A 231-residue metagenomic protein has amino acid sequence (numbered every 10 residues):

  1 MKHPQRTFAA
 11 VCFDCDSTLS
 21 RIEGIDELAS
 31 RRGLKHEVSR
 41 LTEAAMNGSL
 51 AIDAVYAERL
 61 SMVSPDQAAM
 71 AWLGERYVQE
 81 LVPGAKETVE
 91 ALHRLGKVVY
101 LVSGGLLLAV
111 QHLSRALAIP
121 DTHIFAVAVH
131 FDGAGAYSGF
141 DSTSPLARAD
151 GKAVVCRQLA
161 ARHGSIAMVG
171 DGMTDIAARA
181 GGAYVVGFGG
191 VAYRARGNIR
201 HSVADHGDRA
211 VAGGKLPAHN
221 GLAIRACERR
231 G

Functional and structural regions predicted by a protein language model:
M1-A128, G133: Alpha-helical substrate-recognition element adjacent to the catalytic core
S103-G104, H163-R200: Acidic, Mg2+-coordinating phosphoryl-transfer loop and its flanking beta/alpha structural elements, shared across
V110, Y193-R196, G231: Short, charged/polar "capping" segments at the starts of alpha-helices and the immediately preceding loops
Q111-I166: Substrate-recognition "cap/lid" segment bordering the active-site pocket of phosphatases
A126-F131, G189-R194, G207-R209: Short, acidic/turn-prone active-site loops that include or flank metal/cofactor- and phosphate-binding residues
D132-S138, R194-S202, G213-K215: Short, charged, surface-exposed secondary-structure boundary motifs
I199, V203-G231: N-terminal low-complexity segments that are often proline-rich with Ser/Thr-Pro
